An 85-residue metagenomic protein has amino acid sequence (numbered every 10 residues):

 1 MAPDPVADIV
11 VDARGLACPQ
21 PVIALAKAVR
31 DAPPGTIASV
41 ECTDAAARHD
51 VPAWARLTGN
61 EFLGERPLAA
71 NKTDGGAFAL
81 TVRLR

Functional and structural regions predicted by a protein language model:
M1: Class I SAM-dependent methyltransferase SAM-binding "motif I" and its flanking Rossmann-like core
D4-A13: Immediate flanking context of iron-sulfur cluster ligation sites
D8, G35-S39, A77-A79: Intrinsic-disorder/low-complexity, polar/charged segments enriched in Ser/Thr/Lys/Arg/Asp/Glu/Gln
A13-L63, P67: Amphipathic, hydrophobic secondary-structure cores in small proteins
P67-R85: C-terminal edge-of-domain segments
